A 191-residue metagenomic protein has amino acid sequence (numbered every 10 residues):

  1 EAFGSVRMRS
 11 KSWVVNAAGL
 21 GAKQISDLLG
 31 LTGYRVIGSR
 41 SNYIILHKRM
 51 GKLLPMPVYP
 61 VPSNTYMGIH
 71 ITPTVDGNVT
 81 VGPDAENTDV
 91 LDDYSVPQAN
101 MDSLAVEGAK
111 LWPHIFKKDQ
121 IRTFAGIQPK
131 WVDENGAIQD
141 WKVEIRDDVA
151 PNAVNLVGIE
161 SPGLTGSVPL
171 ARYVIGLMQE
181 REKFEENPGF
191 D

Functional and structural regions predicted by a protein language model:
E1-A2, G158: Short beta-strand segments that buttress and anchor functional surface loops
A2-V96, V106, I115: Flavin-dependent oxidoreductases
Y66, V75-D76, D92-D191: C-terminal catalytic lobe of FAD-dependent flavoproteins
